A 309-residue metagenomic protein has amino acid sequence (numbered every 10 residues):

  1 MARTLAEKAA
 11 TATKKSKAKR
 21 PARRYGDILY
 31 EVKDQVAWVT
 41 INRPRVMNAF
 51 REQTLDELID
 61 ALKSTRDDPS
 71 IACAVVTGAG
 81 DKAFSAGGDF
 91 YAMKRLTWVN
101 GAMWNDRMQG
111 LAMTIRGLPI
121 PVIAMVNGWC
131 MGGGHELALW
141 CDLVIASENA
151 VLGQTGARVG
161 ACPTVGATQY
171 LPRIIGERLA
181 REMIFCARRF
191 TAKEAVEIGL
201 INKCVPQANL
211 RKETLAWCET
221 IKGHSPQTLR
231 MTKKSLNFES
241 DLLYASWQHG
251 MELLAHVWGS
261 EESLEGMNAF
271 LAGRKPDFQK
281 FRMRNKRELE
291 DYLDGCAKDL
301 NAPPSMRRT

Functional and structural regions predicted by a protein language model:
A2-T77, M113, Y292-R308: Conserved CoA-thioester-binding segment of acyl-CoA-metabolizing enzymes
I28, R45-R51, S64-T65, A92-V99 (+13 more regions): Domain-wide signal for the mature, well-folded portions of proteins, strongly enriched in nucleus-encoded organellar
D34-N42, Q53-V99, T114-M125, L143 (+2 more regions): A structural preference for short, pocket-lining loop segments at secondary-structure junctions
V39, V76, D89, L137-L139 (+3 more regions): Hydrophobic/aromatic residues within transmembrane alpha-helices of multi-pass small-molecule transporters
P44, I145-A150, I201-E261, E265 (+1 more regions): C-terminal long alpha-helix characteristic of the crotonase
T54-L58, W104-R107, L210, G250: Hydrophobic alpha-helical membrane-association signature
D81-S85, M131-G132, G153, D277: Short, active-site-adjacent cap segments at secondary-structure transitions
M113-L229, S260, E265: Crotonase-fold acyl-CoA enzyme core
